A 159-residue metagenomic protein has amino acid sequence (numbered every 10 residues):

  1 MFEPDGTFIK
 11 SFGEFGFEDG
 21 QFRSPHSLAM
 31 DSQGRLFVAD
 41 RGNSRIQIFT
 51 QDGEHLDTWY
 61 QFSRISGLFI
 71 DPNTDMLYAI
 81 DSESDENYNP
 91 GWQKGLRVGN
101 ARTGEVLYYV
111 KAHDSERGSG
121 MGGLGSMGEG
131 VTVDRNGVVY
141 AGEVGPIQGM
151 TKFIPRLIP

Functional and structural regions predicted by a protein language model:
M1-P159: Eukaryotic scaffold repeat domains enriched in small/polar residues
